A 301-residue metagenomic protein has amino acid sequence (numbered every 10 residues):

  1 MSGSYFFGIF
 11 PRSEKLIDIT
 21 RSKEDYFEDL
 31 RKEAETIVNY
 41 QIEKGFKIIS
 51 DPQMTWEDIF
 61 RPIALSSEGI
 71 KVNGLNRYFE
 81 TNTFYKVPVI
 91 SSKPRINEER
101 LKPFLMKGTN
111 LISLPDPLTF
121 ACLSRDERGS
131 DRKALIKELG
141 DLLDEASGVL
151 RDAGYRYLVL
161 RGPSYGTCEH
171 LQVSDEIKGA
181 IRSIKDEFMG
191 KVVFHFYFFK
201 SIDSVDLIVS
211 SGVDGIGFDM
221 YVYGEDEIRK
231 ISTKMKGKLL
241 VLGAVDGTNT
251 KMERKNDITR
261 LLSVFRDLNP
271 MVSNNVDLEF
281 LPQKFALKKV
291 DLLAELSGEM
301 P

Functional and structural regions predicted by a protein language model:
M1-P301: Domain-level signal for soluble alpha/beta catalytic cores
